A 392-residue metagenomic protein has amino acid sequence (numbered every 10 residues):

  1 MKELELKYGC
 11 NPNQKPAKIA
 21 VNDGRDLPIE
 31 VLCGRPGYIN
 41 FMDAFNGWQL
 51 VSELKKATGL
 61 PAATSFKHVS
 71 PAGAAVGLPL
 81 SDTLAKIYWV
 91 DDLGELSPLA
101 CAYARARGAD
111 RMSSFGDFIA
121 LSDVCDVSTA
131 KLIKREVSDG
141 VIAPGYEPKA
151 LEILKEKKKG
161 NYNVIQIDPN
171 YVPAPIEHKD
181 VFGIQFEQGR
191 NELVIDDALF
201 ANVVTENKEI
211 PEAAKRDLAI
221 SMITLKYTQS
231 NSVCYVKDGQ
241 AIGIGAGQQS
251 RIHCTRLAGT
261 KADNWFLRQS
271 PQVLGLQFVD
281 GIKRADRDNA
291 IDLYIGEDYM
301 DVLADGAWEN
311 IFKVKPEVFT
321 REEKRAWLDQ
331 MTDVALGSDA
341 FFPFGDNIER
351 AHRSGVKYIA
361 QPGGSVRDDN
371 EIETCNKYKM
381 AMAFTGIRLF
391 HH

Functional and structural regions predicted by a protein language model:
M1-L199, A214-S232: Active-site loops and adjacent core secondary-structure elements that bind or stabilize anionic groups
P36, N40, G247, A340 (+1 more regions): Alpha-helix N-cap/helix-initiation motif
E53, Y227, N264-R268, R353 (+1 more regions): Conserved helix-loop functional segments at active or binding sites
A57-S65, V164-I167, S230-K237, L267-F278 (+1 more regions): Flexible, glycine/charged-enriched surface loops at secondary-structure junctions
S70, C125, K237-Q240, F342 (+1 more regions): Active-site-proximal loop/turn and secondary-structure-junction residues that shape catalytic pockets, frequently
A72-M112, I242-F341: Glycine- and Gly-Pro-enriched alpha-helical subdomains that act as flexible, kink-prone "lid/hinge" or packing modules
D117, L121-S122, R135-I165, N170-V172 (+6 more regions): C-terminal binding/interaction regions
P175-I210, R268-A290: Substrate-contacting helices/loops that form the catalytic groove of nucleic-acid and nucleotide-polymer processing
